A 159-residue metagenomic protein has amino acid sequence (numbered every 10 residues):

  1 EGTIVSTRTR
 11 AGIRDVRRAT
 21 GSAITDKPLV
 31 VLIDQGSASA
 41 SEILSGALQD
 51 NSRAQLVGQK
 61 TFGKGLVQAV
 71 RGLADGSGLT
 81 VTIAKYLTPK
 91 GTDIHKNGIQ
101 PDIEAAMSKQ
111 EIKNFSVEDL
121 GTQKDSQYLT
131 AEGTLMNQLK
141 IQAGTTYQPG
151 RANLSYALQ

Functional and structural regions predicted by a protein language model:
E1-Q159: C-terminal "post-core" interaction segments
